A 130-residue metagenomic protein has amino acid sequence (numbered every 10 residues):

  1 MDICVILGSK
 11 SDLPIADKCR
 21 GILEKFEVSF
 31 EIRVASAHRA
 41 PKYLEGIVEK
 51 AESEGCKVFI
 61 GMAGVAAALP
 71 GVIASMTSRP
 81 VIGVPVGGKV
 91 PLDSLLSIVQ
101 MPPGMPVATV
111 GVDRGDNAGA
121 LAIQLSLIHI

Functional and structural regions predicted by a protein language model:
I3-A37: Glycine-rich phosphate/diphosphate-binding loop of Rossmann-like nucleotide-binding domains
K10, A35-A37, G64-V65, V86-K89 (+1 more regions): Short, ordered loop/turn segments at secondary-structure junctions
D12-A16, P41, V65-V72, P91-L92 (+1 more regions): Short glycine/serine/threonine-rich phosphate/pyrophosphate-binding segments that cradle anionic phosphate groups
I32-E52: N-terminal beta-loop-helix "entrance" segment that forms/cooperates in small-molecule cofactor or anionic ligand
G46-P85: Glycine-rich phosphate-binding loop
M76-D113: Short, acidic/small-residue loops that bind anionic groups at enzyme active sites
I128-I130: Conserved small/polar residues in nucleotide/adenosyl-binding loops
